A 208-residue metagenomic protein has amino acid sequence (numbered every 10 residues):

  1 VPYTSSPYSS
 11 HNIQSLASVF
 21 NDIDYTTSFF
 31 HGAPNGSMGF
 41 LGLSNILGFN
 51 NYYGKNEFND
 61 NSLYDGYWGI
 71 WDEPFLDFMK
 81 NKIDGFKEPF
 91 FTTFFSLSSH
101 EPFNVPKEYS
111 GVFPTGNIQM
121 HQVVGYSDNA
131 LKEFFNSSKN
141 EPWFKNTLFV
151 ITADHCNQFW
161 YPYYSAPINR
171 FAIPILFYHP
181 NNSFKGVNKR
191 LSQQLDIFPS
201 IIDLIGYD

Functional and structural regions predicted by a protein language model:
V1-D208: Solvent-exposed soluble domains appended to multi-pass membrane proteins
